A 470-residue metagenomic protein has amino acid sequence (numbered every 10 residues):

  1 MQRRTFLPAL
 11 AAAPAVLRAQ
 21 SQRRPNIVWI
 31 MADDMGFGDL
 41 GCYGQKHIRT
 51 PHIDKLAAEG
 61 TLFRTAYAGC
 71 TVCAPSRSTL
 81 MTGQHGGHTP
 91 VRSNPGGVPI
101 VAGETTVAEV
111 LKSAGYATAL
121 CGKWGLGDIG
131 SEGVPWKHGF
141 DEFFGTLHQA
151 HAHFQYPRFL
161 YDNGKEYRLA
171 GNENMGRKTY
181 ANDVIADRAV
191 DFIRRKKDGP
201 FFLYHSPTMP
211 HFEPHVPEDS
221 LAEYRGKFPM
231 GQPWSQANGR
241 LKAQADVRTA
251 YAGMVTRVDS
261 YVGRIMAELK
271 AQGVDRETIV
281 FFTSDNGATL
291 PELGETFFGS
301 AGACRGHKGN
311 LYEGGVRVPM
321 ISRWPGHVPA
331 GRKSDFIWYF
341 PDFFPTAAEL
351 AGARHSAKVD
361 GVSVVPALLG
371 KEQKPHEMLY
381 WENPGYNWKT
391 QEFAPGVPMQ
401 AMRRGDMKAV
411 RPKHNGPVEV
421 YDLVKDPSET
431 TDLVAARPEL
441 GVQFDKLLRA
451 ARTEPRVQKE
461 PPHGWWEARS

Functional and structural regions predicted by a protein language model:
Q2-E419, L423, P427-S470: Formylglycine-dependent sulfatase
